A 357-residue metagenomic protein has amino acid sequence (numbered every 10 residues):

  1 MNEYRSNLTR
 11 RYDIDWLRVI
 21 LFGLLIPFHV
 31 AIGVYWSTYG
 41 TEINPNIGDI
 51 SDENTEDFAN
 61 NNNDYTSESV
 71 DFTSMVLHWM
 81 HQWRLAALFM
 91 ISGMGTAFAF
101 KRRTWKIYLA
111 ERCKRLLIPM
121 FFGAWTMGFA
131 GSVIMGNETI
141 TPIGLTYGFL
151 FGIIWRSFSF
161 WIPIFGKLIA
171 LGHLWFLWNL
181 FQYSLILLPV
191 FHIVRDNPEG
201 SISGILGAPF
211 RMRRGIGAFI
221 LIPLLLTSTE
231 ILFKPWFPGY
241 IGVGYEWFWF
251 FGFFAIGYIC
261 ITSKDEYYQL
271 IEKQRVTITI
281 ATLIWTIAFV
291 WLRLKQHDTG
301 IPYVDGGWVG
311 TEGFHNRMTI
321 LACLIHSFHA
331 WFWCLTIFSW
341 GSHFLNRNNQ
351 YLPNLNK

Functional and structural regions predicted by a protein language model:
M1-K357: Alpha-helical transmembrane segments and their immediate juxtamembrane cytosolic regions
